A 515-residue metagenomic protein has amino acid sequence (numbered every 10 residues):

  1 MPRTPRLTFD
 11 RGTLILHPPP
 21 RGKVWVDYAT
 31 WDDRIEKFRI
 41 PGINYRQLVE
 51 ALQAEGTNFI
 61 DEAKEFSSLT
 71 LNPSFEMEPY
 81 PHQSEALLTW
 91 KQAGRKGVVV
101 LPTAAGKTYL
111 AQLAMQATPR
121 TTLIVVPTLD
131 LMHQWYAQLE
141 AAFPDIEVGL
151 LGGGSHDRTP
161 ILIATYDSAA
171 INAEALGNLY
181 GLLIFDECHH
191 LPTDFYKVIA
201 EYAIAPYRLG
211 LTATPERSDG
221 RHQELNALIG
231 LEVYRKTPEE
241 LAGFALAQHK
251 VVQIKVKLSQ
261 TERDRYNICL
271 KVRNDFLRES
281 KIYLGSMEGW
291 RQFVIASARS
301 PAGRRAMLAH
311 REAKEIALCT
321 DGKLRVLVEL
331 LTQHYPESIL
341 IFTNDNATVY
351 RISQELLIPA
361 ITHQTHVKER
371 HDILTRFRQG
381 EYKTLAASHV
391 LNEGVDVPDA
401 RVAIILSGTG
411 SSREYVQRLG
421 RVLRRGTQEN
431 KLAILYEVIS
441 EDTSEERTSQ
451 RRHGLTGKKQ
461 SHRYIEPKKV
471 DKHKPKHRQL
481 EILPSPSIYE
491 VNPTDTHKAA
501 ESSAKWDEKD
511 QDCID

Functional and structural regions predicted by a protein language model:
M1-E85, T494-D515: Accessory DNA-engaging acidic/polar modules
A93-M115: Walker A/P-loop
H133, I146-D157, S338-F342, A347-N392 (+1 more regions): Conserved helicase ATPase core of P-loop NTP-dependent helicases/translocases
G152-L182, T193-V198: Conserved helix/coil segment N-terminal to the catalytic DExD/H
Y180-G181, A386, E393-T409, E414-Q417 (+1 more regions): A short beta-strand element within the Helicase C-terminal
H189-H249, S259-E262: Post-DEXD/H (motif II) to motif III coupling segment of the RecA-like Helicase ATP-binding lobe
M287-H366, R370: Conserved helicase/translocase motor-coupling segment
V422-R452: Conserved segment of the helicase C-terminal RecA-like domain
